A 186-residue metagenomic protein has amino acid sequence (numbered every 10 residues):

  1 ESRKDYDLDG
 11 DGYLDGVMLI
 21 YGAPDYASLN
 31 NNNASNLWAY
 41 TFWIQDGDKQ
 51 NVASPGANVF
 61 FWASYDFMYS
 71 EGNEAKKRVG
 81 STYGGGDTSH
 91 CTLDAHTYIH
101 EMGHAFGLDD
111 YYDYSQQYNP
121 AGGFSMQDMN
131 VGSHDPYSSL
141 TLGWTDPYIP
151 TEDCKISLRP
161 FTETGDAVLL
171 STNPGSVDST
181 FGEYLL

Functional and structural regions predicted by a protein language model:
S2-G16, S179-T180: Acidic, glycine-anchored loop motifs typical of Ca2+
G16, G22-L186: Extracellular hydrolytic enzyme modules, especially secreted metalloproteases of the metzincin/thermolysin-like class
